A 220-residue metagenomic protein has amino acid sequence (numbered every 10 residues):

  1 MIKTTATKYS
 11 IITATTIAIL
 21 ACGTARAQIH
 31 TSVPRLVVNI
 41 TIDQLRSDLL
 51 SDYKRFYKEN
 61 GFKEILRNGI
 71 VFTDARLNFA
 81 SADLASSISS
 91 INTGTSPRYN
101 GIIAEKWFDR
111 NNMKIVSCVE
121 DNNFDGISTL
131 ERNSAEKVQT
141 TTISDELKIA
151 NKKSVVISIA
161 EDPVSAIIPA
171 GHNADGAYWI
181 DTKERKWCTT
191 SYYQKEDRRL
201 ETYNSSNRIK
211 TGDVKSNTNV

Functional and structural regions predicted by a protein language model:
M1-S32: Bacterial Sec-dependent N-terminal signal peptides
P34-R46, E64-I65, I91, L147: Beta-strand elements within well-structured catalytic alpha/beta cores of enzymes that handle phosphate/sulfate esters
T41, L45-L49, K58-F62, L84-I88 (+3 more regions): Stable alpha-helical elements in mature extracytoplasmic
Q44, Y53-K54, P163: A mature extracytoplasmic/lumenal domain signature
R46-D52, A75-L77, T129-S134: Second-shell loop/turn segments in exported
S51-Y99, V155-I159: Short, structured active-site-proximal loop/turn typified by the sulfatase FGly-forming signature C/S-X-P-X-R
S96, A104-V220: His/Asp/Glu-rich, glycine-adjacent segments that coordinate divalent cations and/or stabilize oxyanion chemistry on
